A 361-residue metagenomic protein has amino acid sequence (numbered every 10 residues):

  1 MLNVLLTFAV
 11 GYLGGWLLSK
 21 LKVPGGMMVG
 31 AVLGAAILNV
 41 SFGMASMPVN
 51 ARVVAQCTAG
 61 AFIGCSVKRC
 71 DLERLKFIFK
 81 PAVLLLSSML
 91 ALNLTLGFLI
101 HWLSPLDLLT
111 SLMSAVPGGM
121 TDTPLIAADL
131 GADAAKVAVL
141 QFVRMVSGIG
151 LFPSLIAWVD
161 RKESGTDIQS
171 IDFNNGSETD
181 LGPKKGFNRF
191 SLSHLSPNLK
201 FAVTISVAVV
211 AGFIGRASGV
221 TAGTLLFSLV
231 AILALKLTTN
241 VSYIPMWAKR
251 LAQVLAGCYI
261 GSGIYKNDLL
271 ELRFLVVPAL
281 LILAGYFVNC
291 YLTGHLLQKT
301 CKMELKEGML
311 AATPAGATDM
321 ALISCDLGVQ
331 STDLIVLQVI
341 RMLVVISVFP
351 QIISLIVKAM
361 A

Functional and structural regions predicted by a protein language model:
M1, L5-F8, L155-V203, A361: Intrinsically disordered, low-complexity non-transmembrane regions of multi-pass membrane transporters
M1-T7, S46-A59, L106-V116, G215-V230 (+3 more regions): Structural signature of hydrophobic alpha-helical transmembrane segments
V4-L6, V54, K68-L99, F201 (+2 more regions): Entry/N-cap segments of selected transmembrane alpha helices and their immediately preceding amphipathic helices
V32-F42, G60-G64, V83-T95, V116-D122 (+4 more regions): Small-residue-rich segments of transmembrane alpha-helices in multi-pass membrane proteins, especially helix faces
L33-I78, L229-T239, M246-R273, N289: Hydrophobic transmembrane alpha-helices of secondary-active transporters and Na+-translocating membrane complexes
S88-L92, P117-T123, A138-I156, D160 (+1 more regions): Membrane-embedded alpha-helical segments of transport systems, primarily multispan ion/solute transporters
L103-V143, C301-V339: Alpha-helical membrane segments and immediately flanking helix-loop junctions that form or couple to the substrate/ion
I149-P153, L283-A361: C-terminal transmembrane helix pair
